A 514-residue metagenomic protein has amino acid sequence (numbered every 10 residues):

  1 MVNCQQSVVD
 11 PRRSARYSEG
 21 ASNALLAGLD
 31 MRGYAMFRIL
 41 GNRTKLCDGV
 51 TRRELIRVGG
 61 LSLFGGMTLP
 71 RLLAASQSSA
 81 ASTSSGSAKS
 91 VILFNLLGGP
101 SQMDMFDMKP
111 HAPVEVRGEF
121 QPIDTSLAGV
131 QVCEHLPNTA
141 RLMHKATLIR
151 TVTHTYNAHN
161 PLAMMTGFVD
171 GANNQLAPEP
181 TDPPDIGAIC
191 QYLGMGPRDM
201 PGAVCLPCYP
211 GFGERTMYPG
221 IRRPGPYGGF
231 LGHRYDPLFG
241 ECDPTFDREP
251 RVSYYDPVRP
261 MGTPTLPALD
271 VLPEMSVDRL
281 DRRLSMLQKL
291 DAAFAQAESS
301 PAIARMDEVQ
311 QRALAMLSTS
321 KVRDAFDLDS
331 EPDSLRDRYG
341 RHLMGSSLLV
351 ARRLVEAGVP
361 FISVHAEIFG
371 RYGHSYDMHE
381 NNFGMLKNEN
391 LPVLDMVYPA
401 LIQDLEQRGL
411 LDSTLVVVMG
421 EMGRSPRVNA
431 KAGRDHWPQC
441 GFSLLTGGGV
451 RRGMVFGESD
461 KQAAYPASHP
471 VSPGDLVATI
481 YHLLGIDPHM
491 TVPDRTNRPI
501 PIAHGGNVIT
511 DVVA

Functional and structural regions predicted by a protein language model:
M1-R13, S18-L26: Short, basic, low-complexity termini and linkers enriched in Ser/Thr/Gly/Pro that act as targeting/leader peptides
Y17, A27-A514: Ligand-binding pockets and gating/stacking loops
